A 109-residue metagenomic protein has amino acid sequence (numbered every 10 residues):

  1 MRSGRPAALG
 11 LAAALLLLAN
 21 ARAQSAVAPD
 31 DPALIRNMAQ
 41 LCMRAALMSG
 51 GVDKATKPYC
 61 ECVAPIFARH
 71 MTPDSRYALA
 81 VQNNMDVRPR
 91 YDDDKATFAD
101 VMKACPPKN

Functional and structural regions predicted by a protein language model:
M1-G10: Bacterial N-terminal signal peptides that target proteins for export
R5, L15, L34, V52-K54 (+1 more regions): Residues at the start of alpha-helices and the adjacent loop-to-helix junctions
G10-L17: Bacterial N-terminal signal peptides
N20-A23: Sec/Tat signal peptide C-region and signal peptidase I cleavage site
S25-P32, R44-S49, D86-K95: Short, intrinsically disordered, charge-biased short linear motifs at domain edges
A28, A33-C42, T97-K108: A small/polar (G/S/T-enriched), proline-flanked helix-loop surface module common in exported/cell-envelope proteins
D30-R76: Short N-proximal segments of mature Sec-exported proteins
P58-N109: Compact alpha-helical subdomains of small soluble proteins
